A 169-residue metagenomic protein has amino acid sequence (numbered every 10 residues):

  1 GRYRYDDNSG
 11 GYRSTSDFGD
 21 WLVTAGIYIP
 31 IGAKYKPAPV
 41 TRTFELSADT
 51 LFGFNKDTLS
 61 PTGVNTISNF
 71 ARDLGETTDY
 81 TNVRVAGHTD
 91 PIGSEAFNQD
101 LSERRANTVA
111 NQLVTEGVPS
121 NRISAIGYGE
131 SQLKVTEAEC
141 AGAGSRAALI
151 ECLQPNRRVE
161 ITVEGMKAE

Functional and structural regions predicted by a protein language model:
G1-D7, I29-I31: Transmembrane beta-strands of outer-membrane beta-barrel pores
G1-R2, T24, A86, I126: Outer-envelope exported proteins of Gram-negative bacteria
R4-D6, F44, N107, V159-E160: Small/flexible residues
N8-Y12: A short acidic/glycine-rich loop-to-helix N-cap element
R13-G19: Replace "Gram-negative outer membrane beta-barrel proteins" with "bacterial and organellar outer membrane beta-barrel
D20-V83, N121, G144-P155, V159 (+1 more regions): Periplasmic peptidoglycan-binding/tethering modules of Gram-negative envelope proteins
G75, H88-E169: Periplasmic OmpA-like peptidoglycan-binding domain that tethers envelope proteins to the cell wall
